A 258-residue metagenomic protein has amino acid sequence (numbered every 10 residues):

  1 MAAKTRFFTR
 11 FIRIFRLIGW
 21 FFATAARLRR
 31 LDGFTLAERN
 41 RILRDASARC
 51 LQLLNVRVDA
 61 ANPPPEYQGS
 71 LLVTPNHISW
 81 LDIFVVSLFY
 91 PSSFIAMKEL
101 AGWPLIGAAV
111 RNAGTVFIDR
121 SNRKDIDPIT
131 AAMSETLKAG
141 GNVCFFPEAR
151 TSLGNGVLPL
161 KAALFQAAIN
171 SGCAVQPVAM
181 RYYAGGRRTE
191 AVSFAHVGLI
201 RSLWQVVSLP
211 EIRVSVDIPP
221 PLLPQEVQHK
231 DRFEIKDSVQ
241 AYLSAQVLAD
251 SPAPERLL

Functional and structural regions predicted by a protein language model:
M1, A48, Q52-P63, L81-I83 (+4 more regions): Soluble, non-transmembrane catalytic domains of enzymes that act on hydrophobic metabolites at membranes
M1-D59, A108-A113: A transmembrane-helix-recognition feature enriched in membrane-embedded lipid enzymes and envelope glyco-/phospholipid
L17-R30, Q52-L53, Y67-R123: Catalytic core of membrane glycerolipid acyltransferases/transacylases, capturing the structured, soluble-facing
M97, I118, F146, P177-M180: Generic beta-sheet signal
I106-G107, N155-K230, P254: A cross-family acyltransferase "interaction/gating" segment
F117-D119, P219-Q225, Q240-Y242: Polar-ligand-bearing catalytic/cofactor-coordination segments of membrane-embedded or membrane-tethered inner-membrane
T136-F165: Catalytic-site beta-strand/loop segments enriched in glycine and acidic/polar residues
